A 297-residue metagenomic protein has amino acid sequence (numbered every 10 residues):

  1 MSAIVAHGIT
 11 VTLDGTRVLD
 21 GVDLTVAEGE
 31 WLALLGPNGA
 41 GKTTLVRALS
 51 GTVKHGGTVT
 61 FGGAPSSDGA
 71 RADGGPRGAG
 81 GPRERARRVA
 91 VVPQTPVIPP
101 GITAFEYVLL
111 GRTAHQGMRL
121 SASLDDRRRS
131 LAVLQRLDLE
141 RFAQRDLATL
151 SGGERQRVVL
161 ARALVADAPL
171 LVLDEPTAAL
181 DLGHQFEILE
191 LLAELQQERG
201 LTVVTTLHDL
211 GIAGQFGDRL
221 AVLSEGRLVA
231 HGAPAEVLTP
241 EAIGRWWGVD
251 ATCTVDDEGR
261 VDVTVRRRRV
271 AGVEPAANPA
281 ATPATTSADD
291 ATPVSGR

Functional and structural regions predicted by a protein language model:
I4-A6, L19-G21: Conserved structural motif at the start of ABC-family nucleotide-binding domains
L35-P37: The feature captures the beta-strand-to-loop junction immediately N-terminal to the Walker
S50: Helix-to-loop junction immediately C-terminal to a conserved catalytic motif
L109, L124-F142: Conserved ABC ATPase "signature" region
S121, D146-L150, E154: Conserved ABC ATPase signature
L171-E175: Catalytic Walker B motif of ABC-type/P-loop ATPase nucleotide-binding domains
W246-R297: ABC ATPase nucleotide-binding domains
